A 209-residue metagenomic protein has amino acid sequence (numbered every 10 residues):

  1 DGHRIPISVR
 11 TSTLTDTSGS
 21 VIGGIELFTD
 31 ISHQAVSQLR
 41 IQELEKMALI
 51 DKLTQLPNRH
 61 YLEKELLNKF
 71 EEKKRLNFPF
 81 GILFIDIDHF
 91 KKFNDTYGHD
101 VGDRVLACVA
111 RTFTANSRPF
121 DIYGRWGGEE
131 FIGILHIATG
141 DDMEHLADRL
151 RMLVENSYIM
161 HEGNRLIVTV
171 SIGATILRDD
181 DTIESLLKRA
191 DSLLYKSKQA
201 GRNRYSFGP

Functional and structural regions predicted by a protein language model:
V9-T11, F28: Sensory-domain boundary capping and coupling elements
S20-I31: PAS-family sensory domains
L44-K64, I85-H99, A107: Conserved nucleotide-binding and Mg2+-coordinating catalytic segments in signaling enzymes
E45-K46, R59-P79, A110-R118, H136: Short regulatory alpha-helical coupling segments that immediately precede and/or link into cyclic nucleotide signaling
E65-Y97, F113, G124, M143: Active-site-proximal structural segments of metal-dependent nucleotidyl cyclase/transferase enzymes
V101-I122, E130, R149, V154: Active-site-proximal alpha-helical element of nucleotidyl cyclase-like catalytic domains and analogous helices
I122-R125, L166: A short pre-motif secondary-structure segment
E144, E162, I176-P209: Catalytic-core segments of nucleotide cyclases and related cyclic-nucleotide turnover enzymes
